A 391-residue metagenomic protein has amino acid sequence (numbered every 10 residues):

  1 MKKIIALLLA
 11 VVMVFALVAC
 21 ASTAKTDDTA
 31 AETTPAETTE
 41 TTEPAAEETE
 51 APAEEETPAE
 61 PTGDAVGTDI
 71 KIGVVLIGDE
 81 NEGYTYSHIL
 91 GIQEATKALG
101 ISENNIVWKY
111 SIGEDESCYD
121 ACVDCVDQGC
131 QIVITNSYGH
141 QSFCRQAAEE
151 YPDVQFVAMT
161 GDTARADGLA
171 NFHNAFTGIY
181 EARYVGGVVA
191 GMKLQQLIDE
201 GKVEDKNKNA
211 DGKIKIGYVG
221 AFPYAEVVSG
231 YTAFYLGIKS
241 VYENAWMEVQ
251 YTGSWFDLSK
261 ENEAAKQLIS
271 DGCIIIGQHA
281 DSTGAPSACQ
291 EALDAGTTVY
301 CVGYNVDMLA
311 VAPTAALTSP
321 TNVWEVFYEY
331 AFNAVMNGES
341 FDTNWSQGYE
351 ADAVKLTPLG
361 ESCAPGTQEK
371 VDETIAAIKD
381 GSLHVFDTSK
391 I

Functional and structural regions predicted by a protein language model:
M1-V11: Positively charged n-region of N-terminal signal peptides that target proteins for export
V11-M13, G139-H140: Alpha-helix capping/helix-boundary segments
A16-A19: C-terminal motif of bacterial Sec signal peptides marking the signal peptidase cleavage site
S22-I391: A residue-level marker of the well-folded mature domains of exported/periplasmic proteins
